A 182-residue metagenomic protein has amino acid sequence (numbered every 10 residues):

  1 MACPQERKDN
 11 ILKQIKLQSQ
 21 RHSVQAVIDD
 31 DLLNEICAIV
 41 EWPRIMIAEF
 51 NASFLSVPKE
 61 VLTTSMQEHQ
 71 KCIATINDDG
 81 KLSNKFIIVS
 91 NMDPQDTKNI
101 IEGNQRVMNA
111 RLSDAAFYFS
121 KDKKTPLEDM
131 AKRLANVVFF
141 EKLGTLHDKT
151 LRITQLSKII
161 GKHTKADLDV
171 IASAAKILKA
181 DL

Functional and structural regions predicted by a protein language model:
M1-L182: Amphipathic alpha-helical "coupling" segments that flank catalytic cores
